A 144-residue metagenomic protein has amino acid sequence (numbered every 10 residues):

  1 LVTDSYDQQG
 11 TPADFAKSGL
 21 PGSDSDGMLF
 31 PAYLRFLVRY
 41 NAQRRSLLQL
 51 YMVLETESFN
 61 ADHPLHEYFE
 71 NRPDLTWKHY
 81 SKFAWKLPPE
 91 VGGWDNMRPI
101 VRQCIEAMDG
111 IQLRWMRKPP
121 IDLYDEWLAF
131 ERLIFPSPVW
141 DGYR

Functional and structural regions predicted by a protein language model:
V2-L48, I100-V101: Hydrophobic alpha-helical connector segments
D4, Q8, L75, H79-K86 (+2 more regions): Solvent-exposed, charged/polar functional surfaces in cytosolic regulatory/catalytic domains
Y6, R39-A42, E55-T56, S81 (+1 more regions): Alpha-helical repeat scaffolds in large eukaryotic proteins
G10-S23, F83, P89-V91, V139-R144: Eukaryotic N-terminal low-complexity, Ser/Thr- and Lys/Arg-rich leader segments that predominantly function as
G19, S23-L29, A42-S46, H63-P88: Amphipathic alpha-helical packing segments from all-alpha helical-bundle domains
M28-V38, P73-S81, Y124-F135: Hydrophobic core segments within long, regular secondary-structure runs in both alpha- and beta-rich folds
V53-A61: Short helix-capping/turn signature of helix-turn-helix
D62-E70, L87-R144: Hydrophobic/aromatic-rich alpha-helical bundle segments in the mid-to-C-terminal region
